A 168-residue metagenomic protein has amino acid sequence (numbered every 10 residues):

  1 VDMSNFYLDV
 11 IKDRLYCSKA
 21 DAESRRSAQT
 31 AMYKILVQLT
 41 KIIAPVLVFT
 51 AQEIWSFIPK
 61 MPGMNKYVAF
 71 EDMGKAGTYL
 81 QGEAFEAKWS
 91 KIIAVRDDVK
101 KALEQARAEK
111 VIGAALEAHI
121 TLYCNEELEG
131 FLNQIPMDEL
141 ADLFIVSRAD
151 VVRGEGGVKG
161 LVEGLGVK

Functional and structural regions predicted by a protein language model:
V1-D2, V46: Outer-envelope exported proteins of Gram-negative bacteria
D9-A102, E109-L132, D150-R153, G157: Acidic, turn-prone loop/beta-hairpin segments
P136-K168: C-terminal edge-of-domain segments
